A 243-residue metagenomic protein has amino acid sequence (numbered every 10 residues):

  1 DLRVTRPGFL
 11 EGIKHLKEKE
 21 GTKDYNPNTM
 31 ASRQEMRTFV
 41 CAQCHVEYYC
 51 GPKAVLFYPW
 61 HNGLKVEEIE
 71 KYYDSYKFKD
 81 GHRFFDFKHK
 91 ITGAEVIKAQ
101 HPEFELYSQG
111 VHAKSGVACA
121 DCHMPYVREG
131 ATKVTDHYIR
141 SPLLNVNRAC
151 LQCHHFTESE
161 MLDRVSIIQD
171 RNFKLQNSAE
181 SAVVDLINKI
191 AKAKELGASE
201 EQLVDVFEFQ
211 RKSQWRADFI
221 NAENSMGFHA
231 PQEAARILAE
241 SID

Functional and structural regions predicted by a protein language model:
D1-D121, P125-D243: Primarily the internal scaffold of c-type cytochrome electron-transfer domains, especially repeated/multiheme c-type
